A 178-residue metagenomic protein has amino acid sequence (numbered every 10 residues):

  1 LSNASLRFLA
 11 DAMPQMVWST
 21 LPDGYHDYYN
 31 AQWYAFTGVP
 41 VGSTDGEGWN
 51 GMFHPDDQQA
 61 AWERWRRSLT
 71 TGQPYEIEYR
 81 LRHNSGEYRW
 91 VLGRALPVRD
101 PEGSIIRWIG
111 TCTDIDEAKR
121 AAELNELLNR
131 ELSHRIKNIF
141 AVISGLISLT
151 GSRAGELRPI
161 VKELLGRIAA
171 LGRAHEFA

Functional and structural regions predicted by a protein language model:
L1-D23, E123-F177: PAS/LOV and related PAS-like sensory modules
L1-R7, D56-Q59, P101, T113-E123: PAS-associated C-terminal cap
T20, A31, A35, S43-D56: PAS-family sensory/regulatory domains
P22, R80-S85, R99: PAS-family sensory domains
Y25-D27, Y88: Conserved hydrophobic beta-strand signature of PAS-family and PAS-like sensory domains
W33-T44, L149-E156: PAS/PAS-like sensory domain cap-loop motif
N50-A60, R66-P74: PAS/GAF/H-NOX family sensory domains and closely associated sensor/linker modules
G93, S104-D114: PAS-family sensory domains
